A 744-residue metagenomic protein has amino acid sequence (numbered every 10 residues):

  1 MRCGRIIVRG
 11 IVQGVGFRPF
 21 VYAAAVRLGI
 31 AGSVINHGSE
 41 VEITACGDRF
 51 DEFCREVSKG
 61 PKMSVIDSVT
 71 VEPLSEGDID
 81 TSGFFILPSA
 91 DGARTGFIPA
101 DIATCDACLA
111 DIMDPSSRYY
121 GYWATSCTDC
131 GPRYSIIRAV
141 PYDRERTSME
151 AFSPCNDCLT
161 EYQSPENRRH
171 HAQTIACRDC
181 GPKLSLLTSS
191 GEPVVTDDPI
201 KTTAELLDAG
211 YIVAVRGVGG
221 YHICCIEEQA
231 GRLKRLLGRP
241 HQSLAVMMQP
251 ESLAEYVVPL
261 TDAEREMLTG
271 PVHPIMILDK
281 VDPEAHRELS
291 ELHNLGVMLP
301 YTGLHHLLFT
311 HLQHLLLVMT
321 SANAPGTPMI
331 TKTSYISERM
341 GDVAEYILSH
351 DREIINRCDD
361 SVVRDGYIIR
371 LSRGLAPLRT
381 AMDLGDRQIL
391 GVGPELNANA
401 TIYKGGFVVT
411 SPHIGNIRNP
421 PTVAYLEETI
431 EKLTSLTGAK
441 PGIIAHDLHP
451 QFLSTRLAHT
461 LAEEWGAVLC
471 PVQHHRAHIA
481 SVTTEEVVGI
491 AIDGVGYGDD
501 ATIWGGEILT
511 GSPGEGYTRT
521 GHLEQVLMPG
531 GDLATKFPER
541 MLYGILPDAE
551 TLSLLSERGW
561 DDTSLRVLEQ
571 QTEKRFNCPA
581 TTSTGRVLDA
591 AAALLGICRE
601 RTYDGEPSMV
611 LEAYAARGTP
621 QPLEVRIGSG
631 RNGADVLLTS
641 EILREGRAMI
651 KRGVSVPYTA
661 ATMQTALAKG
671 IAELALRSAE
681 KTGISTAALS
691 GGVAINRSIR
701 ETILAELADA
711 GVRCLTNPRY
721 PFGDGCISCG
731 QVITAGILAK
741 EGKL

Functional and structural regions predicted by a protein language model:
M1-T174, R178-S185: Intrinsically disordered, low-complexity, mixed-charge
H170, T174, G181-K183, P394-K432 (+3 more regions): A contiguous, well-structured pocket-lining segment that forms one wall/lid of small-molecule binding clefts in soluble
A214, G438-Q451, T682-V693: Short glycine-rich phosphate-binding loop at a beta-alpha junction
G219-K280: A phosphate-binding glycine/aspartate-rich beta-alpha loop in the early core of alpha/beta enzymes
E255-L260, L307, M329-I336, D360-S361 (+3 more regions): Conserved phosphate-binding catalytic cores of ATP/NTP-utilizing and phosphoryl-transfer enzymes
L312-L384, F576, A580-T581: Internal gly/pro-rich beta-alpha loop/helix module that stabilizes soluble enzyme cofactors or their anionic handles
D447, G466-H478, S685-S690, I703-I727: Conserved phosphate-binding/catalytic loops in two-lobed NTP-binding clefts
H475-I492, G496-G498, P538-P547, L715-L744: Glycine-rich phosphate-binding/hydrolytic loop that grips phosphoryl groups
